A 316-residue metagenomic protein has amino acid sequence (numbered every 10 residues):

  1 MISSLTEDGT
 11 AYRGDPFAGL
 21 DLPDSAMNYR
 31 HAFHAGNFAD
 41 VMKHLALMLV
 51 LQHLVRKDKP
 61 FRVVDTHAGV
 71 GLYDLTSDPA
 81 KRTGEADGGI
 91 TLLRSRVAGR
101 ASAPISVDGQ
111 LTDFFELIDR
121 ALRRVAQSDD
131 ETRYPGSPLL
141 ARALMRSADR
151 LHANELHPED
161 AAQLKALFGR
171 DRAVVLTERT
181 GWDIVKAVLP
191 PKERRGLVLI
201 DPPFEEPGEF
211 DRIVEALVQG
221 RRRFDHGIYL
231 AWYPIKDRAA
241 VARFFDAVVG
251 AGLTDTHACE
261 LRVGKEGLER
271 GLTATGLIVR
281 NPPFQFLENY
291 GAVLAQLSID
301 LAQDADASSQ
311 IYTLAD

Functional and structural regions predicted by a protein language model:
I2-D316: Class I S-adenosyl-L-methionine-dependent methyltransferase catalytic core
